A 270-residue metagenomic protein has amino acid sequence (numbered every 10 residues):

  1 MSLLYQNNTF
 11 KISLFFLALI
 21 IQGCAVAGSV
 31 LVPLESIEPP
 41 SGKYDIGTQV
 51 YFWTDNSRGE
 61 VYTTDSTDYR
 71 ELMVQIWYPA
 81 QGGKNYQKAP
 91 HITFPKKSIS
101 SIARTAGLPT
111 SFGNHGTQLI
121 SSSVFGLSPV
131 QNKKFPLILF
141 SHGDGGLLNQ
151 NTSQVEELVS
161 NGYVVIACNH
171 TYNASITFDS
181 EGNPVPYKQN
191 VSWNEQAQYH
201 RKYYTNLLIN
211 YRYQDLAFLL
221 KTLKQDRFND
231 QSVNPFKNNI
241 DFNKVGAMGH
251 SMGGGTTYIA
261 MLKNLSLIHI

Functional and structural regions predicted by a protein language model:
G28-I138: Domain-level recognition of soluble alpha/beta enzyme cores, biased toward histidine phosphatases/phosphomutases
L127-F135, F140-F178: Short substrate-entry loop that stabilizes the transition state in hydrolases
F178-N239: Alpha/beta-hydrolase active-site loop
F236-H250: Alpha/beta-hydrolase fold nucleophile elbow
G249-G253, T257: Gly/Ala-rich beta-loop-alpha elbow adjacent to hydrolase catalytic centers
L262-S266: Conserved hydrolase catalytic core segment
I268-I270: Conserved small/polar residues in nucleotide/adenosyl-binding loops
